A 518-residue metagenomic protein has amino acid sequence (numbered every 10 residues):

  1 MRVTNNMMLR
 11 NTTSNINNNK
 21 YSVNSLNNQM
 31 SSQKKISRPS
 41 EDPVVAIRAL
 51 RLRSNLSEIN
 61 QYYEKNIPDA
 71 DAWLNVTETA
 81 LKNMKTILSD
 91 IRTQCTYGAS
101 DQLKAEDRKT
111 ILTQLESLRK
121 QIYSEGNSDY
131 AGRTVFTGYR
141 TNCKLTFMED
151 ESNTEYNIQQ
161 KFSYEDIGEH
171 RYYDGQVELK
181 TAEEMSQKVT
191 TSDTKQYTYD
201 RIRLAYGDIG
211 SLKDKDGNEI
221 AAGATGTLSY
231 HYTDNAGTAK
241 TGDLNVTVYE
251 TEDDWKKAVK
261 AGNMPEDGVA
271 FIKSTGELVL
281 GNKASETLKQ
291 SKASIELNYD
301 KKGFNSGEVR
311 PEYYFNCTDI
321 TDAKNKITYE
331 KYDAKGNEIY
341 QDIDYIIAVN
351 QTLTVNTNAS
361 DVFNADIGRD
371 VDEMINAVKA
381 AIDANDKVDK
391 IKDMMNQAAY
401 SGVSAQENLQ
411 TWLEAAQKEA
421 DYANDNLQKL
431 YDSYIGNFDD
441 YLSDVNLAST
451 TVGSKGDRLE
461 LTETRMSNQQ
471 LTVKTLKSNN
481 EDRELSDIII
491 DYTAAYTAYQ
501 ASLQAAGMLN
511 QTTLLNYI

Functional and structural regions predicted by a protein language model:
M1-D150, D421-I518: Amphipathic alpha-helical polymerization modules
N15-V23, N27-Q29, K34, A205 (+6 more regions): The ATP-binding site of the protein kinase catalytic domain
I16, V23, N27-M30, E149-Y173 (+3 more regions): Polar, low-complexity export/assembly segments characteristic of proteins that are secreted or assemble on the cell
K20, A258-N263, K335-N337: Short, 15-30-residue, compositionally biased linear elements with alpha-helical propensity or flexible coil
K65-N66, A239-E252, Y313-N325, K477: Short, positively charged
R92-T238, V279, N305-R369, Q511-I518: Amphipathic alpha-helical coiled-coil/heptad-repeat segments
T227-L297, K302: Signature of Asx- and small-polar-rich beta-strand/turn repeats characteristic of beta-solenoid architectures
M264-E266, I339-Y340, D491: Short, small/polar residue-rich loop motifs at catalytic or cofactor-binding pockets
